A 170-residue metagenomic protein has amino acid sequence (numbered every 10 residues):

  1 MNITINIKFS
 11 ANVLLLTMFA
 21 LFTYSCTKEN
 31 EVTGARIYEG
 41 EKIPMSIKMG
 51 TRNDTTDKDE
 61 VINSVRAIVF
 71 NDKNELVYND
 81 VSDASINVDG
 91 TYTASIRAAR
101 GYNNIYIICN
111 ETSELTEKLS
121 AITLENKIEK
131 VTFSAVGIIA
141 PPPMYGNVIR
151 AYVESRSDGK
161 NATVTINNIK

Functional and structural regions predicted by a protein language model:
N2-L14: Bacterial N-terminal signal peptides that target proteins for export
F22-S25: C-terminal motif of bacterial Sec signal peptides marking the signal peptidase cleavage site
T27-N30: Bacterial signal peptide processing site
T33-G40: Short, compositionally biased leader-like segments
P44-K170: Short, low-hydrophobicity acidic/polar segments
